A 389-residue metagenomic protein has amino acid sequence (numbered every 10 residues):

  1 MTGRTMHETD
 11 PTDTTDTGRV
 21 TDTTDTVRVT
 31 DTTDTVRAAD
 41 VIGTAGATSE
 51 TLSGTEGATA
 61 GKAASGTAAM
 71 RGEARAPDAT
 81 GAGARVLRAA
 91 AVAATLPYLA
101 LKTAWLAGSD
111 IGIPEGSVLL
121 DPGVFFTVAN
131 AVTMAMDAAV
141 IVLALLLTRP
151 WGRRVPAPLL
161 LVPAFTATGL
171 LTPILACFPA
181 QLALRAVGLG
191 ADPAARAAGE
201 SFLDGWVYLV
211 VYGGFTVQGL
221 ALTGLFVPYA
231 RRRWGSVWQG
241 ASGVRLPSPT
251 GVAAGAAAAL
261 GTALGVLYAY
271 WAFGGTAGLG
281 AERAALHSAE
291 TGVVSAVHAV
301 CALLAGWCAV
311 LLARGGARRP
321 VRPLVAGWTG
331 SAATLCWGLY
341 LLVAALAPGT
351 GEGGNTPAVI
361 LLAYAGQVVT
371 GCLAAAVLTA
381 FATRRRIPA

Functional and structural regions predicted by a protein language model:
M1-G81: Intrinsically disordered, low-complexity terminal tails and inter-domain linkers enriched for S/T/G/P/D/E
T2-E8, T80, A84, R88-P114 (+4 more regions): Transmembrane-helix bundle segments that line or gate the permeation/cavity pathway in multi-pass membrane proteins
G61, G66-A84, R232-V252, A389: Membrane-interfacial, low-structure loops and terminal tails that flank and connect transmembrane helices in multi-pass
D78-V92, L120-N130, R154-A164, S201-Y212 (+4 more regions): Membrane-water interface of alpha-helical transmembrane segments
A91-A104, T166-C177, Y212-A221, P249-F273 (+2 more regions): Alpha-helical transmembrane segments of multi-pass integral membrane proteins
L99-W105, G265-G275, G292-A389: C-terminal transmembrane-bundle signature of multipass membrane proteins, characterized by strong activation on
K102-T133, C177-Y212, Y268-V297, Y340-Q367: Membrane interfacial helix motifs at helix-loop boundaries and amphipathic/re-entrant anchors
T148-G152, T223-V244, A309-R322, L378-A389: Cytosolic juxtamembrane helix at the C-terminal end of the final transmembrane segment
